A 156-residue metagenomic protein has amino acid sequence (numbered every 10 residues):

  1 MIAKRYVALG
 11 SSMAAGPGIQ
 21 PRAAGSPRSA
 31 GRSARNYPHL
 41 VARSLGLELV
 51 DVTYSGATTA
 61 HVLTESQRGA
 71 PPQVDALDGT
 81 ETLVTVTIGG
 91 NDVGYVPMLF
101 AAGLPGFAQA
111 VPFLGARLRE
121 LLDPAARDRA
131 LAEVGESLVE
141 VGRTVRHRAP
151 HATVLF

Functional and structural regions predicted by a protein language model:
K4-R28, V93: Catalytic nucleophile-elbow at a beta strand-turn-alpha helix junction centered on a G-D-S/GDSL motif, marking
R5, T82-T85, T153: Structural motif
V7, M13-A15, T53, V86 (+1 more regions): Generic detector of intrinsically disordered, low-complexity, polar/charged segments
A23-E136: Conserved SGNH/GDSL esterase-like catalytic core that processes O-acyl groups on lipids and polysaccharides
L121-P124, L138-F156: Active-site segments of SGNH/GDSL-like serine hydrolases that catalyze O-acetyl group transfer/hydrolysis on lipids
